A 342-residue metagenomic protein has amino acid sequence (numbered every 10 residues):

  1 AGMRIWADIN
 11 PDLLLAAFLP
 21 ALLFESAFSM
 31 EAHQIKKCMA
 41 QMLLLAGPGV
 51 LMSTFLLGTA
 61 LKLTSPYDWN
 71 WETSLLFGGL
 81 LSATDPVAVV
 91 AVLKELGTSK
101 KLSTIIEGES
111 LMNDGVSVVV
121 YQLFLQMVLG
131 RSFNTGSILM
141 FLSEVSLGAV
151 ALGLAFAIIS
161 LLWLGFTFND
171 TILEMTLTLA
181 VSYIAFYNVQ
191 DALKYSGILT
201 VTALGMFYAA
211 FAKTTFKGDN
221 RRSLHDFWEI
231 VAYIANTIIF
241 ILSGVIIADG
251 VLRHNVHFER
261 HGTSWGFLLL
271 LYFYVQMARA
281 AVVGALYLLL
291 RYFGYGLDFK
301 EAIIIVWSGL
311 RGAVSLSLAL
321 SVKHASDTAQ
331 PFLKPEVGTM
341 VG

Functional and structural regions predicted by a protein language model:
A1-G342: Transmembrane helical cores of multi-pass secondary ion antiporters/exchangers
